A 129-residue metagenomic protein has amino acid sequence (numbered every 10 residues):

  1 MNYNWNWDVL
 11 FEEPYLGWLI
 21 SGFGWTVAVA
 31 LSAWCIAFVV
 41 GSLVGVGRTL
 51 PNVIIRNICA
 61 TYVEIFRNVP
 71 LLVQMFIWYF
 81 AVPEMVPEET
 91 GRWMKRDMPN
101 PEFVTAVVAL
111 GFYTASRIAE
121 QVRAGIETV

Functional and structural regions predicted by a protein language model:
M1-V129: Transmembrane alpha-helices and adjacent helix-loop boundaries
